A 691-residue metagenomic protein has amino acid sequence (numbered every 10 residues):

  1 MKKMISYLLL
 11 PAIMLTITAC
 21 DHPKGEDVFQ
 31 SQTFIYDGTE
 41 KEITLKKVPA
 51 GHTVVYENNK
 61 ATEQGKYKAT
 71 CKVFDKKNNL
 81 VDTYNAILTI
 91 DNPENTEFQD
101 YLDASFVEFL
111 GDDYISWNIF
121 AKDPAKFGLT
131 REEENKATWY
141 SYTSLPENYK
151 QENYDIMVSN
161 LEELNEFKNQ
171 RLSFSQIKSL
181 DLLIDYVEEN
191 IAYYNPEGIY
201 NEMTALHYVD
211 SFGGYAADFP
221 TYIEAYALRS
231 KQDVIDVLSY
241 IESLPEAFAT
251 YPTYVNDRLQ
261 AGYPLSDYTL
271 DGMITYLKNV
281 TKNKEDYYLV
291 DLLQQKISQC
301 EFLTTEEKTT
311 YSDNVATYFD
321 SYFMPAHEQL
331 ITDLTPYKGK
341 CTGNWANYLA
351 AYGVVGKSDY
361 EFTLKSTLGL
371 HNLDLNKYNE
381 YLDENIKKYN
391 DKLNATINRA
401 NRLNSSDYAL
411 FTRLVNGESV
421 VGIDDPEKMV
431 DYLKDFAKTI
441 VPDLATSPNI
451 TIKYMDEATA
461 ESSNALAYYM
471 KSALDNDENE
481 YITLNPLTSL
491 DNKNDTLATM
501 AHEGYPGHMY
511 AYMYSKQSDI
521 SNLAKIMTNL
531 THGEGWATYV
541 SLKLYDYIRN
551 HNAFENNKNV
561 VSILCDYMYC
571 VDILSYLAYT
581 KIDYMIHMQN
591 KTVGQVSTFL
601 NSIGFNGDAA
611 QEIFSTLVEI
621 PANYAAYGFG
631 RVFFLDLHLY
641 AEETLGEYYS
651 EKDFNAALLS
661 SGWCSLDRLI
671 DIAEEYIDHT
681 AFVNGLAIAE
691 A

Functional and structural regions predicted by a protein language model:
K2-L10: Sec-dependent signal peptide recognition, specifically the positively charged N-region followed immediately by
T16-A19: C-terminal motif of bacterial Sec signal peptides marking the signal peptidase cleavage site
H22-G25, T89-P93, A609: Extracellular interdomain linker/stem segments of modular secreted and single-pass surface proteins
H22-P49: Solvent-exposed, low-complexity, repeat-rich "mucin-like" stalks and linkers
G25-Q30, T53-N58, T83, I450-Y454: Generic structural motif
T39-N59, D113-K122: Post-signal-peptide N-terminal segment of Sec-exported extracytoplasmic proteins
P49-I90: Serine/threonine-rich, repeat-prone extracellular segments and beta-strand-based repeat modules of secreted/surface
P93-A691: N-terminal maturation segment of proteins
